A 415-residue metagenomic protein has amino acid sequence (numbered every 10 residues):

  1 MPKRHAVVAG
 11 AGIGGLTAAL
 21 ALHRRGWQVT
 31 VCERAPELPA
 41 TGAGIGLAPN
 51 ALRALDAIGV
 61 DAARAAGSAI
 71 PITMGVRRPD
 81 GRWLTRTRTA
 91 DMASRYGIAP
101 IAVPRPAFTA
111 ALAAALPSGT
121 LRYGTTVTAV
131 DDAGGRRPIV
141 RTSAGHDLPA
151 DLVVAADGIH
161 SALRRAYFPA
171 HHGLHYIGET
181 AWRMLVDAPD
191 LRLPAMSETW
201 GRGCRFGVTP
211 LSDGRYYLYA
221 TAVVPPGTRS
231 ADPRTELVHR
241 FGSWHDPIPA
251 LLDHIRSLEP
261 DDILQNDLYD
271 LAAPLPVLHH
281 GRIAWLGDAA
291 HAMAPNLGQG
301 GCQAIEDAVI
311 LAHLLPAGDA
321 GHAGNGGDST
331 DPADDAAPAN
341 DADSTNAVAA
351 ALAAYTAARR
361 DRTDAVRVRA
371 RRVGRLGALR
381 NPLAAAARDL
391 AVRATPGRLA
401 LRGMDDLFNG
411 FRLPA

Functional and structural regions predicted by a protein language model:
M1-A6, H23, A48-F168, H172-L185 (+2 more regions): Conserved N-terminal helical subregion
P2-R4, A65, G81, A250 (+2 more regions): C-terminal helical "tail/cap" subdomain of flavin- and related membrane-associated enzymes
A9-G10: Conserved N-terminal Rossmann-fold NAD(P)-binding element of oxidoreductases
G15-L16: N-terminal Rossmann-fold NAD(P) dinucleotide-binding loop
H23-A43: Glycine-rich FAD pyrophosphate-binding loop
I177-T209: Flavin-dependent oxidoreductases
D190, R202, S212, A222-Q299 (+1 more regions): FAD/FMN-dependent oxidoreductases across multiple families
